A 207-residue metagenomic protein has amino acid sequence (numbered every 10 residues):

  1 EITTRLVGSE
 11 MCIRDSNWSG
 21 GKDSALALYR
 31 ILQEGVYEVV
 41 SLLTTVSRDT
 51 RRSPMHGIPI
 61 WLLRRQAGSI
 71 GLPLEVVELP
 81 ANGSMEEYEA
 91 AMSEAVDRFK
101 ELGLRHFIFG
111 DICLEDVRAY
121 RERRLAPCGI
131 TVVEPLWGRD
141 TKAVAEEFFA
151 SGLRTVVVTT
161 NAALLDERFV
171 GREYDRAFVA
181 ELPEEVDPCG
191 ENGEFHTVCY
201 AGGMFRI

Functional and structural regions predicted by a protein language model:
E1-I13: Single conserved hydrophobic/aromatic residue that forms the stacking wall/gate of nucleotide- or nucleobase-binding
R14-W61: ATP-dependent adenylation/pyrophosphate-handling site
A27, V117-A119, E167-R168: Short glycine-/acidic-enriched loop or helix-start segments at secondary-structure transitions that form or flank
E38, Q66, I70-E75, E101-H106 (+3 more regions): ATP/NTP-dependent adenylation/nucleotidyl-transfer catalytic domains that generate, transfer, or process NMP-activated
T45, G110, T159: Conserved residues at the C-terminal ends of beta-strands
D49, M85, E89-T155: Active-site adenylate/phosphate-handling loop in enzymes that bind or generate adenylated species
D49-S69, E86-E87, A91: Short, surface-exposed acidic-centric catalytic microdomains
L74-E86: Glycine-rich phosphate-binding "P-loop"
